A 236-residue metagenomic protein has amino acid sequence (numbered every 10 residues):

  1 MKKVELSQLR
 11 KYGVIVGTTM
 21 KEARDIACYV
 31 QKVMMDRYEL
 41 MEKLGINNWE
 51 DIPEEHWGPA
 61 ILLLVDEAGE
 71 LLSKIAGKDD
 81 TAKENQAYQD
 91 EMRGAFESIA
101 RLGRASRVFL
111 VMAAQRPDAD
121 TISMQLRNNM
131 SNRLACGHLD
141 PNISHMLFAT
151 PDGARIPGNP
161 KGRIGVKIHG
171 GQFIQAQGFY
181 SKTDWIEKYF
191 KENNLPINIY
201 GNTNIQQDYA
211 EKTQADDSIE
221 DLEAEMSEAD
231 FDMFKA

Functional and structural regions predicted by a protein language model:
M1-L44, I61-L62, G69-L139, F148 (+3 more regions): P-loop NTPase catalytic phosphate-binding loop
I46-N47, G58: Walker A/P-loop NTP-binding motif of AAA+ ATPase domains
W49-I52, S98-I99: Generic recognition of flexible, low-complexity loop/linker segments
I52-I61: Short basic/glycine-enriched coil/helix segment immediately N-terminal to the Walker B
S106, M112-Q206, E211-K235: Conserved ATP-driven motor cores of ASCE-family P-loop NTPases powering translocation/secretion/packaging/pilus
